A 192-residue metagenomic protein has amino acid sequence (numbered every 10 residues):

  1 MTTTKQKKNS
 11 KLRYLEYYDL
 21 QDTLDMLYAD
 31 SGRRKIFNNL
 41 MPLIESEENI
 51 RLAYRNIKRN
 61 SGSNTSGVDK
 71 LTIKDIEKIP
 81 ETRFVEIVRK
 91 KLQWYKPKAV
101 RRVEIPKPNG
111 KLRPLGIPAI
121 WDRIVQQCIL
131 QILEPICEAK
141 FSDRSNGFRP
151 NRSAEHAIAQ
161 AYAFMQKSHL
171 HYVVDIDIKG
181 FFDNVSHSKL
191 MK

Functional and structural regions predicted by a protein language model:
M1-T2: N-terminal mitochondrial targeting presequence
K5-Q6, L12-K192: Conserved pre-catalytic core of RNA-dependent polymerases
